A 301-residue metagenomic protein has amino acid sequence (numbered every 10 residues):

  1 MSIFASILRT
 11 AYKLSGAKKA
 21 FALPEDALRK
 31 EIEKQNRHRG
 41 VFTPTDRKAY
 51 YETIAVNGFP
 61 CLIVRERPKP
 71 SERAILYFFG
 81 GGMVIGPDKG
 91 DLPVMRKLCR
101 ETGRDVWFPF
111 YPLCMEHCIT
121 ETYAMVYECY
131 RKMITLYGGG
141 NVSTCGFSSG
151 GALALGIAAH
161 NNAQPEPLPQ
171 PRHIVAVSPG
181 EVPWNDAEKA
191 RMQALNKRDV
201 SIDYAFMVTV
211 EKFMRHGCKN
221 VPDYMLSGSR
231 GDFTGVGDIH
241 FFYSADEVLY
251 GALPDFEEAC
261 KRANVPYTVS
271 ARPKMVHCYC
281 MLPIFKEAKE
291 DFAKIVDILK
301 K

Functional and structural regions predicted by a protein language model:
M1-K69, V236: A glycine/proline-hinged amphipathic helix-loop "lid/cap" segment that gates access to hydrophobic ligand pockets
E52, V56-L62, E66-K301: Alpha/beta-hydrolase superfamily serine-hydrolase fold, recognizing
